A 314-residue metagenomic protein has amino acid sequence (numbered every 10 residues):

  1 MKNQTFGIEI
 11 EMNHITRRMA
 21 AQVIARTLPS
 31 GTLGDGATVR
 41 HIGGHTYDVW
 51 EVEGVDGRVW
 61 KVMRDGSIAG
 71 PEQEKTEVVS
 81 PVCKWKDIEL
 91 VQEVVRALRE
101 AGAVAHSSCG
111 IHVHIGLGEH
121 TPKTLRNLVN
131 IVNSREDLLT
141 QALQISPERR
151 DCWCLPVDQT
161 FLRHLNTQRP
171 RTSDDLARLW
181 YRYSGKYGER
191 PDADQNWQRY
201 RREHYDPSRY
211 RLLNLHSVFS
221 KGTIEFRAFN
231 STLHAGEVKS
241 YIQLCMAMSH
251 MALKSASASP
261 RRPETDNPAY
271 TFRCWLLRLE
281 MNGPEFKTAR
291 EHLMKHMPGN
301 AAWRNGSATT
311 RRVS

Functional and structural regions predicted by a protein language model:
M1-A105, G118-S314: C-terminal accessory/tail domains of diverse enzymes
S107-I111, I115: Short, conserved phosphate-binding/catalytic loop or strand-edge motifs used in phosphoryl-/nucleotidyl-transfer
